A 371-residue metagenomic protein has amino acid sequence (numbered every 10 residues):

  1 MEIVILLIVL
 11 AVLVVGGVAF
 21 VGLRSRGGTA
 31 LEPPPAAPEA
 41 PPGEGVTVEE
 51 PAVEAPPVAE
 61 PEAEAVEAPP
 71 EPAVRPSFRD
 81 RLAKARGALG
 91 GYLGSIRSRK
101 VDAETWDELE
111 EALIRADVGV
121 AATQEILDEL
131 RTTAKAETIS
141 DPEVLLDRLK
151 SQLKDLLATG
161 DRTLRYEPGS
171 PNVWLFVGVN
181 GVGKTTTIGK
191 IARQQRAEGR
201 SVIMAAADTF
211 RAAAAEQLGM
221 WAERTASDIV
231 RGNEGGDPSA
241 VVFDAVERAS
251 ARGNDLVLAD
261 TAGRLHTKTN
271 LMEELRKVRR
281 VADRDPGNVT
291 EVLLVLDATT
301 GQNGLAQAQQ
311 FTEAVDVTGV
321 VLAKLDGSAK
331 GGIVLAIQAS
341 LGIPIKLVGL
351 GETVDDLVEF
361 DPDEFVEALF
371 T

Functional and structural regions predicted by a protein language model:
M1-D155, S170, A197, R224: Non-catalytic terminal/linker segments enriched in charged/polar, low-complexity residues
A121-Q124, K150-T371: P-loop/Walker A NTP-binding module and the surrounding RecA-like catalytic core of P-loop NTPases
